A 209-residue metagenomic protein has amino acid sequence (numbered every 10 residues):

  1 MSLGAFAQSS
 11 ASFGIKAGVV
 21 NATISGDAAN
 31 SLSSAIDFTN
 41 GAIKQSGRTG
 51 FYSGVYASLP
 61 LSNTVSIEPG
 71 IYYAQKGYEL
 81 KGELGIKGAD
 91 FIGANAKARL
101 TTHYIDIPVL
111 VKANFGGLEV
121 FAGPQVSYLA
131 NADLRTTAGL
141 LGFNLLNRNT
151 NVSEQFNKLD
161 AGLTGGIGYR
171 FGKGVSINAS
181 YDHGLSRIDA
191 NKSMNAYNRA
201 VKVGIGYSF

Functional and structural regions predicted by a protein language model:
M1-S10: Cleavable N-terminal export/targeting peptides
A7, L59-N63, N114-G117, F171-K173 (+1 more regions): Outer-membrane beta-barrel strand-turn architecture
S10-S25: Short N-terminal segments immediately surrounding and downstream of signal-peptide cleavage
S12-G14, Y169-R170, Y197-F209: Outer-membrane beta-barrel "beta-signal"
G14, Y52-G54, S66, D106-P108 (+3 more regions): Membrane-embedded beta-strand positions in outer-membrane beta-barrel channels/transporters
V19-T23, Y73-G77, F115-G117, V126-A130 (+2 more regions): Transmembrane beta-strands of outer-membrane beta-barrel pores
T23-R48, K76-H103, L129-D160, T164 (+1 more regions): Extracellular/periplasm-exposed beta-strand and loop segments of Gram-negative cell-envelope proteins, dominated by
V65-I67, G117-V120, G174-A179: Repeated loop/turn-to-beta-strand initiation elements of outer-membrane beta-barrel proteins
